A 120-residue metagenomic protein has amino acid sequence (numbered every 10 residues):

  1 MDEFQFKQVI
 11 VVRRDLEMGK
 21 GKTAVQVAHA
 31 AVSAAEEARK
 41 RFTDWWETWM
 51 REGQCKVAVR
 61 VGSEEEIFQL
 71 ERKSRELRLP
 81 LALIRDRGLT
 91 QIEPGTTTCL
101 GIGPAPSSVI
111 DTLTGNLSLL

Functional and structural regions predicted by a protein language model:
M1, T48-M50, R72, Q91-E93: Sterically constrained small-residue positions within well-ordered secondary structures of folded domains
M1-Q8, R72-E76: Acidic-glycine-rich active-site phosphate/pyrophosphate-binding loop
E3-V9, R13-R41: Glycine- and Gly-Pro-enriched alpha-helical subdomains that act as flexible, kink-prone "lid/hinge" or packing modules
V9-V11, E52-G62, E76-L120: Short basic, glycine-rich beta-strand/loop surfaces that mediate nucleic-acid
K22, Q26, G62-E65, S108: Conserved active-site and cofactor/substrate-binding residues in soluble primary-metabolism enzymes
A28, E36-K56, R60-E64: Compact, glycine-rich, soluble single-domain proteins
H29-K40, R72-L79, G115-L119: Short, intrinsically disordered, mixed-charge
E66-E71: Alpha/propeptide regions of enzymes that mature by internal proteolysis
